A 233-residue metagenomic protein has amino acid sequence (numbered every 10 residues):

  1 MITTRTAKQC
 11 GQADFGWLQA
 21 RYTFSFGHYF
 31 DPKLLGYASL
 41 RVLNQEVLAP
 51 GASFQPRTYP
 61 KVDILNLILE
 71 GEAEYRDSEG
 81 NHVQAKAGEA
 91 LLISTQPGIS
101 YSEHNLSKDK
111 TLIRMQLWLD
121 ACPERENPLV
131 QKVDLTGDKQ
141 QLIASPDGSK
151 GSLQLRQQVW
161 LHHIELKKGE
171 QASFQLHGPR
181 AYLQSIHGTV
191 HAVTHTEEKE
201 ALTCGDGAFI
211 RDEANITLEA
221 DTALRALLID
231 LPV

Functional and structural regions predicted by a protein language model:
T4-D14, R21-D31, R41-Y59, L69-R76 (+4 more regions): Conserved short histidine dyad/triad with adjacent acidic residue
L35: N-terminal glycine-rich anion-binding loops that anchor highly charged ligand groups
Q45, I64, A90-L92, R114-Q116 (+4 more regions): Conserved hydrophobic/aromatic beta-strand scaffold that supports enzyme active sites
P60-E79, A87-A90, L176-T196, C204: Glycine- and acidic-residue-biased ligand/ion/polar-headgroup-sensing regions
I64-L119: Contiguous mid-protein beta-loop-alpha structural module that forms a pocket-lining wall or clamp of enzyme active
E79-S94, L135-D138, T194-I216: Short acidic-glycine-tyrosine-enriched beta hairpin
T95-R125, R211-V233: Ligand-binding loop in jelly-roll beta-barrel domains
K110-A192, E200-C204: Conserved, well-structured core segments that form or line functional sites
